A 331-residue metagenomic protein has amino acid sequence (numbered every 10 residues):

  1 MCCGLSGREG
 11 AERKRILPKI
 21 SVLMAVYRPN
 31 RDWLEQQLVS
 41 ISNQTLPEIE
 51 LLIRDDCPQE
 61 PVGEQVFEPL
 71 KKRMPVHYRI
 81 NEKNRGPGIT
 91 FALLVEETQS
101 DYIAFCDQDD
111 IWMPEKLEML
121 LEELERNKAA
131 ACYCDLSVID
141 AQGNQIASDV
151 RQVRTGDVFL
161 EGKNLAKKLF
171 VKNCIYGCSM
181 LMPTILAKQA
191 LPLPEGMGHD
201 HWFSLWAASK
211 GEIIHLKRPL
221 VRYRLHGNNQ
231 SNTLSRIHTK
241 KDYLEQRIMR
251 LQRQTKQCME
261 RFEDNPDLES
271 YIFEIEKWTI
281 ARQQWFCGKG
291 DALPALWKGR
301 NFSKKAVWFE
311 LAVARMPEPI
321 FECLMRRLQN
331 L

Functional and structural regions predicted by a protein language model:
C2-C3: Cysteine-centered motifs
S6-G7, F262: Extracellular/secretory pathway and lumenal proteins
G7, R13-R236: Nucleotide-sugar donor-binding/catalytic module of glycosyltransferases that assemble extracellular/cell-envelope
L169, M197, S209, R222-L331: C-terminal subregions of glycosyltransferases and related glycan-biosynthesis enzymes
